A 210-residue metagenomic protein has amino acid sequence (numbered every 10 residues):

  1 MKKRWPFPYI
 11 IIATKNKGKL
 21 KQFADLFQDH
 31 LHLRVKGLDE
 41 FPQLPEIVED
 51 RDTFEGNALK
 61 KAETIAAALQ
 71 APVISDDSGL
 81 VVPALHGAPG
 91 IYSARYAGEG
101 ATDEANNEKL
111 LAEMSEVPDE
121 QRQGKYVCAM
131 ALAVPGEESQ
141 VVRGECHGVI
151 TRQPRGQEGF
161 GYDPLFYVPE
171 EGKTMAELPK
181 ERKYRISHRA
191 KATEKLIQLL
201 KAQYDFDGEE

Functional and structural regions predicted by a protein language model:
K2-I11, K17-K36, E40-E210: Anionic-ligand binding patches
